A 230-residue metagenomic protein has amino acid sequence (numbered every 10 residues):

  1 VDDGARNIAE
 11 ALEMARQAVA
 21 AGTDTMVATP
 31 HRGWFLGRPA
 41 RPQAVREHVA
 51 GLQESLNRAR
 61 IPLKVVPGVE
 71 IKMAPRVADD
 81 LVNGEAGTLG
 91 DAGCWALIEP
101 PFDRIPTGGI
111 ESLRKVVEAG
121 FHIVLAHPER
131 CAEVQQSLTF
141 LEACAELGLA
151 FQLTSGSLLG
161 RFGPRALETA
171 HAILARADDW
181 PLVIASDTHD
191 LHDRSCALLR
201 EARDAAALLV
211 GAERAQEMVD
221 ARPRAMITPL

Functional and structural regions predicted by a protein language model:
V1-R60: An N-terminally biased module of ancient metal coordination in phosphate/nucleic-acid-related enzymes
R16-V19, V117, L174: Non-catalytic positions within long, well-ordered alpha-helices that form the structural scaffold/packing of enzyme
T29-H31, W180-C196: Short acidic/histidine-rich active-site segments
P30, V65, H127, D187 (+1 more regions): Divalent metal-coordination and catalytic microenvironments
R38-Q152: Extended substrate/RNA-proximal surfaces in nucleic-acid metabolism proteins
E54-L63, D179, L208-E213: Short helix-capping segments at alpha-helix termini
V134-C144, R161-H171, H189-D204, L230: Histidine/acidic-residue-rich catalytic or RNA/ligand-binding cores of hydrolases and nuclease-related proteins
L199, D204-L230: Mid-to-C-terminal alpha-helical segments outside catalytic/metal-binding sites
